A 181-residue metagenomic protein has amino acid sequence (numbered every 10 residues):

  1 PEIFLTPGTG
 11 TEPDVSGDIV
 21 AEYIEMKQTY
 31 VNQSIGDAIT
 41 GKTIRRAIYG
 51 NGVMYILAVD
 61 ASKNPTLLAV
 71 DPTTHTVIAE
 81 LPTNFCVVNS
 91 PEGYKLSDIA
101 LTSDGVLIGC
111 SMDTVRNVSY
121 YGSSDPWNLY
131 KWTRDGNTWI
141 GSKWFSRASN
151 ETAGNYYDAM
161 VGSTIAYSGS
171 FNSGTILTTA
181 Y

Functional and structural regions predicted by a protein language model:
E2-T9: C-terminal edge beta-strand
P13-S34, V77-V87, T138-E151: Beta-propeller fold detector
A21-Y23, Y55-N84: Beta-propeller domains
Y30-K63: Beta-strand-rich domains and repeat architectures in extracellular enzymes and scaffolds, especially beta-propellers
T40-R46, V87-T102, R147-S168: Repeated scaffold domains used in trafficking and secretory/extracellular systems, primarily beta-propellers
G52-I56, G105-G109, F171-L177: Entry beta-strands of beta-propeller and related beta-repeat scaffolds
D60-N64, D113-S123, Y181: Short glycine/acidic-enriched loop and turn motifs that connect beta-strands
L67-P72, G122-G136: Beta-propeller blade signature
